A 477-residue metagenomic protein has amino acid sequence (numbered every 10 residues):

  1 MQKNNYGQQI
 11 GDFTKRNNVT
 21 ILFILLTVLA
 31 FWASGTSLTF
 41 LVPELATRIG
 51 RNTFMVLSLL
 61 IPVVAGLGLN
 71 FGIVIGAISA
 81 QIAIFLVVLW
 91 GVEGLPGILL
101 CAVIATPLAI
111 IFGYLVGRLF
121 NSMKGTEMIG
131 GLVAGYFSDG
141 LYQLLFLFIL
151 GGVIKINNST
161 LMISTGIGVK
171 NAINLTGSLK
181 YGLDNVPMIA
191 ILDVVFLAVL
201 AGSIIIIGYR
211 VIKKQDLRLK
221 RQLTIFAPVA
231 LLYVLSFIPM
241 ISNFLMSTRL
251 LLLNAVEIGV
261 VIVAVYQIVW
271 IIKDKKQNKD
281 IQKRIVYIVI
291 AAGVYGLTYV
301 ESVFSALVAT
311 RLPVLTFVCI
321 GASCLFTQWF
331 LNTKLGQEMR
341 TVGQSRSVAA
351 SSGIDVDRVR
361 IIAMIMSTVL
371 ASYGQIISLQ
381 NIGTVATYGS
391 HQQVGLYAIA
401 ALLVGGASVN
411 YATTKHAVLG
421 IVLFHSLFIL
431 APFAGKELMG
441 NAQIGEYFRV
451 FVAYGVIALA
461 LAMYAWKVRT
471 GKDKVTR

Functional and structural regions predicted by a protein language model:
M1-T27, A190, V194, G202-V229 (+7 more regions): Cytosolic-side transmembrane-helix boundaries in multi-pass membrane proteins
Q2-L57, G94-L100, D216, R221-Q222 (+1 more regions): Membrane-interfacial amphipathic/re-entrant helices at transmembrane-helix boundaries
T39-W90, I110-M128, G406-T414, G455: Single transmembrane alpha-helix segments in multi-pass membrane proteins
I49-L60, I78, P107, I111 (+5 more regions): Hydrophobic alpha-helical segments embedded in the membrane of multi-pass proteins
L69, I365-A371, Q375, N381-V450: Transmembrane alpha-helical segments in multi-pass inner-membrane proteins
E93-D139: Alpha-helical transmembrane segments within multi-pass membrane transporters and channels
D139-I191, K220, V234-G259, Y266 (+3 more regions): Extracellular/periplasmic helix-loop junction at the C-terminal end of a transmembrane helix in multi-pass membrane
L192-I204, K213-V263, V289, A306-V385: Helix-loop-helix "hairpin" substructures at the membrane interface of multi-pass membrane proteins
